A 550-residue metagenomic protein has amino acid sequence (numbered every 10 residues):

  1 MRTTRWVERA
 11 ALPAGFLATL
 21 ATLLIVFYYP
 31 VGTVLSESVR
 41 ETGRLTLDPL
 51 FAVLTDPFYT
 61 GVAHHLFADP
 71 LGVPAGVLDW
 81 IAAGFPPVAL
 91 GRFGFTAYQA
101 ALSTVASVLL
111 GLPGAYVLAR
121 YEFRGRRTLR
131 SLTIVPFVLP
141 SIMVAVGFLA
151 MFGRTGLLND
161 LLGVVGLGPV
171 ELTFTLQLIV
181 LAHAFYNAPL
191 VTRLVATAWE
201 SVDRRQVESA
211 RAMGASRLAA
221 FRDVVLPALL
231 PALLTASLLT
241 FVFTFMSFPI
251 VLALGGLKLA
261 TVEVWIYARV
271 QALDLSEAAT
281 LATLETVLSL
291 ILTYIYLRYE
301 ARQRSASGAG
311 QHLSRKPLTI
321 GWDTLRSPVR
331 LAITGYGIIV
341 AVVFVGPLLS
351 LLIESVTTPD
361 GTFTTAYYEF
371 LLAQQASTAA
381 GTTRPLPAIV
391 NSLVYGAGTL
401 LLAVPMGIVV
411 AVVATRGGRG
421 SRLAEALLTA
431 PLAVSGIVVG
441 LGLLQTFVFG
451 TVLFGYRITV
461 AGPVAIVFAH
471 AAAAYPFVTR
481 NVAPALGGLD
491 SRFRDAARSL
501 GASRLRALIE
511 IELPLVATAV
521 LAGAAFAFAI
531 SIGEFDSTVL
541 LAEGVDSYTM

Functional and structural regions predicted by a protein language model:
M1-V7: Short, Lys/Arg-rich, polar N-terminal cytosolic tail immediately upstream of the first transmembrane signal-anchor
R2, F123, T197-V207, R211 (+4 more regions): C-terminal transmembrane helix and the adjacent membrane-cytosol boundary/short C-terminal tail of inner/organellar
V7-G43, F51-E200, A228-P249, G255 (+7 more regions): Membrane-water interface segments at the C-terminal ends of transmembrane alpha-helices in multi-pass inner-membrane
R211, A268, R498: Alpha-helical residues within the helix-turn-helix
M213-G214, P227, L500-G501, P514: Glycine/proline-centered hinge or cleavage motifs at structural transition points of membrane proteins
F248-L275, G361, F535-M550: Glycine-rich helix-loop "coupling/hinge" segments at transmembrane-helix boundaries in multipass transporters
K316-G335, A373-A376, R506: Cytosolic juxtamembrane regulatory segments of multi-pass membrane proteins
